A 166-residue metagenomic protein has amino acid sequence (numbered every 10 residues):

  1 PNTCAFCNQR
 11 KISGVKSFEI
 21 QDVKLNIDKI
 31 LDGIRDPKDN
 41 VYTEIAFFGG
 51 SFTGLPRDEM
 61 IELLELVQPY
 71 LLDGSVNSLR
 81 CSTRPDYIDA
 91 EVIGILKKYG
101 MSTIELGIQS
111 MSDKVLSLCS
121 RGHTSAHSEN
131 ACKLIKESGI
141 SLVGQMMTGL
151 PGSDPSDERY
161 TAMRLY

Functional and structural regions predicted by a protein language model:
P1-K11: Local cysteine-cluster metal-coordination motifs and their immediate loop/turn environment, predominantly Fe-S cluster
A5, D28-G33: Intrinsic disorder/low-complexity detector
A5, D39-Y42, S75, T103: Short, well-ordered helical secondary-structure segments
I12-L25, G33, G49-V143, M147-Y166: Conserved non-cysteine loop/helix-boundary elements of the Radical SAM core domain that shape
D32-N40: Phosphate/pyrophosphate-binding loops at sites that engage ATP/ADP/AMP, CoA/4′-phosphopantetheine, polyphosphate
Y42-I45, L79: Hydrophobic beta-strand segments of well-ordered beta-sheets in folded domains
